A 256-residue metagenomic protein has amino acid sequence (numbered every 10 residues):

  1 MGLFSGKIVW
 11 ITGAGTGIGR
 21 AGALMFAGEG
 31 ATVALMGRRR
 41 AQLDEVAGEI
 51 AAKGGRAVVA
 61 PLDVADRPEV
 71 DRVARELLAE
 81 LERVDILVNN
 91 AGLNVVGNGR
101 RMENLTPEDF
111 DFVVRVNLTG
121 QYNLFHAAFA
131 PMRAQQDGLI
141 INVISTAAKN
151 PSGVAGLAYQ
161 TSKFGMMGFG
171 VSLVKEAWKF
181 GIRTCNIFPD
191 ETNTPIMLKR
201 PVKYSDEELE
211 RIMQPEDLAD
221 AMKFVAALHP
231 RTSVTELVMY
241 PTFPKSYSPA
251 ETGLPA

Functional and structural regions predicted by a protein language model:
G15-G17: Conserved glycine-rich cofactor-binding loop
G19, F125, S162: Active-site helix of classical SDR
A31-E45: Conserved glycine-rich Rossmann-like NAD(P)H-binding loop of the short-chain dehydrogenase/reductase
A41, P61-V73, P107: The beta1-alpha1 cofactor-binding region of Rossmann-like NAD(H)/NADP(H)-dependent oxidoreductases
N98-M102, T106-D111: Substrate-binding pocket helix/loop in short-chain dehydrogenase/reductase
I141-G165, V171, K175-K179, E191: Catalytic loop of short-chain dehydrogenase/reductase
N186-I187, V202-S248, T252: C-terminal helical subdomain
